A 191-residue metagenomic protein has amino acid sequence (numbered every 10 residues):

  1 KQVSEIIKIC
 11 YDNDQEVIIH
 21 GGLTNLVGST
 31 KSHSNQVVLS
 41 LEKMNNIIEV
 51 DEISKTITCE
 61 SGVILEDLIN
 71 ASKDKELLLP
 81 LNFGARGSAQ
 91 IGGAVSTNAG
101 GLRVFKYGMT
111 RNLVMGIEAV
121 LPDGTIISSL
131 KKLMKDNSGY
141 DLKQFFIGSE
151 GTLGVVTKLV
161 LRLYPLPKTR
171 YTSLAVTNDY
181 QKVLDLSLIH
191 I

Functional and structural regions predicted by a protein language model:
K1-M44, C59, L79: Glycine-rich N-terminal segment of FAD-binding domains in flavoprotein oxidoreductases, spanning the beta-loop-helix
I9, I189-H190: A generic secondary-structure signal
G21-T24, I64, H190-I191: Ser/Thr-glycine-rich phosphate-binding loops at phosphate-binding pockets of nucleotides, nucleotide cofactors
N46-V50, T56-I189: FAD-binding subdomain of flavoenzyme oxidoreductases
